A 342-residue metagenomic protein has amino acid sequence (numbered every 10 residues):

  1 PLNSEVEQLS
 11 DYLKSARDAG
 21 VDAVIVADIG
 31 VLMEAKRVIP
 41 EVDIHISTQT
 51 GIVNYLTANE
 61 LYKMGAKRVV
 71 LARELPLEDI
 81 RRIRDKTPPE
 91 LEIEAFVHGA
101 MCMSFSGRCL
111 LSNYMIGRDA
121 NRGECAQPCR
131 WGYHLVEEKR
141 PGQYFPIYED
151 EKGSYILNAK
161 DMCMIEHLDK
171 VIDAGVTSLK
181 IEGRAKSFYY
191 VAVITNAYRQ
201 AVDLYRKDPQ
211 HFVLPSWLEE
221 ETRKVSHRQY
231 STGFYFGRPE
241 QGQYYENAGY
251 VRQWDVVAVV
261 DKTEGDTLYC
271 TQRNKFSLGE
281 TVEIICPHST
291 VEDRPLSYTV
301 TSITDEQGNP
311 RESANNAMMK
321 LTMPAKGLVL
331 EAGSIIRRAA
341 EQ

Functional and structural regions predicted by a protein language model:
P1-Y55: Active-site beta->alpha loop and helix N-cap motifs at the rims of alpha/beta catalytic domains
S10-R17, N59-Y62, R68-V70, E74-Q342: Surface-exposed amphipathic alpha-helical tracts and adjacent flexible/coil segments at the periphery of soluble enzymes
V24-A27, Q49-V53, K67, L71-L75 (+1 more regions): Short, well-structured alpha-helical patches and their helix-loop capping segments that border functional surfaces
